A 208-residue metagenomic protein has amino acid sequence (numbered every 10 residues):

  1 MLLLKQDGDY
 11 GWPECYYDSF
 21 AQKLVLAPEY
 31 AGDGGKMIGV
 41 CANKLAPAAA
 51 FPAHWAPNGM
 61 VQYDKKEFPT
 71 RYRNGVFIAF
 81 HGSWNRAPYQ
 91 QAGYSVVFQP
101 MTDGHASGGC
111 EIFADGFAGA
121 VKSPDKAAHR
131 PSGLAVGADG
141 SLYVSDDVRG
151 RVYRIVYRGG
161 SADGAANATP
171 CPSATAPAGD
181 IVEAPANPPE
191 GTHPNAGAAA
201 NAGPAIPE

Functional and structural regions predicted by a protein language model:
M1-H129, I155-P177, V182: Beta-propeller domain segments
V76-I78, S141-V144: Hydrophobic beta-strand segments that make up the repeating blades of beta-propeller and related beta-repeat
L134, S141-Y143, V152-G160: C-terminal amphipathic alpha-helical "assembly" element that mediates oligomerization/partner interfaces or acts as
I206-E208: Short, solvent-exposed mixed-charge patches
